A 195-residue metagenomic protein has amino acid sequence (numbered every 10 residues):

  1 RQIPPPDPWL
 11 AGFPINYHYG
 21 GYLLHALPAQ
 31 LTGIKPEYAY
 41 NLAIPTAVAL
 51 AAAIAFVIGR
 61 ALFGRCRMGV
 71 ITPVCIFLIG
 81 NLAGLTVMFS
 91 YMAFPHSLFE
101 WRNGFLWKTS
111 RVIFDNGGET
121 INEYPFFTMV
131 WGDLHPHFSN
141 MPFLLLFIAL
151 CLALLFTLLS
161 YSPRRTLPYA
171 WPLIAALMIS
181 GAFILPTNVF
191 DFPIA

Functional and structural regions predicted by a protein language model:
R1-L146: Active-site lumenal/periplasmic loops and adjacent helix-entry segments of GT-C-fold, multi-pass membrane
A29-G33, F156, I184, N188: Hydrophobic alpha-helix feature that most strongly marks membrane-spanning transmembrane helices and their immediate
A52, F56, R60, I148-F156 (+2 more regions): Hydrophobic transmembrane alpha-helices
L62-R67, L155-P163: Membrane-interfacial segments
T128-W131, I174-N188: Membrane-interface alpha helices of multi-pass inner-membrane proteins
P142-F143, F147, D191-A195: Transmembrane-embedded, aromatic-rich helix segments that form part of the hydrophobic channel/pocket engaging
L158-G181: Short hydrophobic alpha-helices at membrane interfaces in multi-pass membrane enzymes
